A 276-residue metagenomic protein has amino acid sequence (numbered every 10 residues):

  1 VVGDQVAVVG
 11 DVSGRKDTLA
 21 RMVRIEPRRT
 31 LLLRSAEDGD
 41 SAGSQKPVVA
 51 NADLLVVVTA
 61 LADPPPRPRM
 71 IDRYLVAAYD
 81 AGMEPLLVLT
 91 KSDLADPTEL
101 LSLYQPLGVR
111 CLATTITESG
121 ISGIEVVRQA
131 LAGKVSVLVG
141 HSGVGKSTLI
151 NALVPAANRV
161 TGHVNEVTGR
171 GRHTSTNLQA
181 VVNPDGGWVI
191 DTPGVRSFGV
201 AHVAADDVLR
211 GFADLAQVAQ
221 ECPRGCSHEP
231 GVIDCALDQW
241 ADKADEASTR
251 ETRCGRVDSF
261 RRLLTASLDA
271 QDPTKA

Functional and structural regions predicted by a protein language model:
V2, G10-S13, T18, R24-V48 (+3 more regions): Helix-rich effector regions associated with P-loop NTPase G domains
S44-L54, V58-L112: Phosphate-binding glycine-rich loops and their immediate beta-loop-alpha structural context
A60, L75-Y79, D93, L100-Q105 (+8 more regions): Signal for well-folded cores of large energy- and translation-related assemblies
M70-R73, V126, S259: Well-ordered alpha-helical segments embedded in enzymatic catalytic cores
E84, K91-V144: Canonical P-loop GTPase G-domain recognition
I116, V135-G143, S147-N151, Q179-A180 (+1 more regions): Conserved active-site beta-strand-loop modules that form the wall/rim of enzyme catalytic pockets and either contain
K146-G162: A conserved segment at the C-terminal end of the G1
